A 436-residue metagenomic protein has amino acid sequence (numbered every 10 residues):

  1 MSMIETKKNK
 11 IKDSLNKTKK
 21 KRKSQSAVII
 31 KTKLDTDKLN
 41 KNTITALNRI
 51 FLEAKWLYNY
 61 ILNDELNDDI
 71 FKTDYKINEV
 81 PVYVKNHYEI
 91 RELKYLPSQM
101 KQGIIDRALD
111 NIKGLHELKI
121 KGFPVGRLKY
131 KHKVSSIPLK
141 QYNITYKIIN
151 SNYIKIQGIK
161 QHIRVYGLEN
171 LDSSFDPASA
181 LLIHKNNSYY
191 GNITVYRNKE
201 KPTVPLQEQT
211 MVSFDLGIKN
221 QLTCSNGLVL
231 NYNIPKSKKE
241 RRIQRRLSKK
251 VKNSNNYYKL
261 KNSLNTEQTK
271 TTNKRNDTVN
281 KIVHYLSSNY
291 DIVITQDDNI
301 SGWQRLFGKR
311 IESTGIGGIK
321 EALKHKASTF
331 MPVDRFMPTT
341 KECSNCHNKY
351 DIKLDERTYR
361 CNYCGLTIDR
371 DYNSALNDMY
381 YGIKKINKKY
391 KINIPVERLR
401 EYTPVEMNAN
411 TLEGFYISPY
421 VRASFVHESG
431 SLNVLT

Functional and structural regions predicted by a protein language model:
M1-G103, L435: Gly/serine-rich nucleotide phosphate-binding loop at the start of the catalytic core of nucleotide/ADP-ribose-handling
I4, K20, V28-I30, N187-T436: Positively charged, helix-rich recognition surfaces that bind polyanionic ligands
F51-A54, I104-I112, L260, L264-T271: Short amphipathic alpha-helical coiled-coil/interface segments
F51-A54, K101, I105, R275 (+2 more regions): Generic structural signal for well-ordered, non-membrane alpha-helical segments in soluble metabolic enzymes
I61, G103-H116, Y372-G382: Stable alpha-helical structural segments in soluble proteins, enriched in small hydrophobic residues
N63-Y75, E117-Y130, I392: Short glycine-rich, low-complexity/disordered patches
E79-I183, S188, I234, S313: Acidic carboxylate diad motif detector
